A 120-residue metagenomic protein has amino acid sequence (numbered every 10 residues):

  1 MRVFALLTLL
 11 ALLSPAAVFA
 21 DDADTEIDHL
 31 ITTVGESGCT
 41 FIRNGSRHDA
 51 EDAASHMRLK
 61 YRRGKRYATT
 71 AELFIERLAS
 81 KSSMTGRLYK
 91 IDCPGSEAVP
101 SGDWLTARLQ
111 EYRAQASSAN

Functional and structural regions predicted by a protein language model:
A5-P15: Bacterial N-terminal signal peptides
A17, A23-T25, L73-I75: Short secondary-structure boundary micro-motifs
A20-R63: N-terminal secretory signal peptides
G45-N120: Compact alpha-helical subdomains of small soluble proteins
